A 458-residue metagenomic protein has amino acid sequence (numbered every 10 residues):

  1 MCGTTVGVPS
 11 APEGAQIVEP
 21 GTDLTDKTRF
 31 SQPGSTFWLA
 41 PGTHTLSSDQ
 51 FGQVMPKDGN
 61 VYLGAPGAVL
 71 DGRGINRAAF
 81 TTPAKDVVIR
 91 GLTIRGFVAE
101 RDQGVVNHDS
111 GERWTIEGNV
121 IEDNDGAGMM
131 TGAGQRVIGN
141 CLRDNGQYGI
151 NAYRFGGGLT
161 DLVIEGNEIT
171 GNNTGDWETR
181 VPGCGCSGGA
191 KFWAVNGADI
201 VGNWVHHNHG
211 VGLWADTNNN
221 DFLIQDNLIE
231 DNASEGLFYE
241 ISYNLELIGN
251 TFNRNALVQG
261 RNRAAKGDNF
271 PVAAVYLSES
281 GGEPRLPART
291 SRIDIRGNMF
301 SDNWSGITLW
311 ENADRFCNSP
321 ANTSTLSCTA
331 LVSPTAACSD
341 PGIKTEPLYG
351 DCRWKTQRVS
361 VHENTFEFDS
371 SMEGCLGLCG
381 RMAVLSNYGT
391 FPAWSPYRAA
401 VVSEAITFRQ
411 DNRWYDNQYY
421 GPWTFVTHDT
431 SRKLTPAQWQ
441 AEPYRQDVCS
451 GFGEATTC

Functional and structural regions predicted by a protein language model:
M1-C458: Extracellular parallel beta-helix/beta-solenoid repeat domains
